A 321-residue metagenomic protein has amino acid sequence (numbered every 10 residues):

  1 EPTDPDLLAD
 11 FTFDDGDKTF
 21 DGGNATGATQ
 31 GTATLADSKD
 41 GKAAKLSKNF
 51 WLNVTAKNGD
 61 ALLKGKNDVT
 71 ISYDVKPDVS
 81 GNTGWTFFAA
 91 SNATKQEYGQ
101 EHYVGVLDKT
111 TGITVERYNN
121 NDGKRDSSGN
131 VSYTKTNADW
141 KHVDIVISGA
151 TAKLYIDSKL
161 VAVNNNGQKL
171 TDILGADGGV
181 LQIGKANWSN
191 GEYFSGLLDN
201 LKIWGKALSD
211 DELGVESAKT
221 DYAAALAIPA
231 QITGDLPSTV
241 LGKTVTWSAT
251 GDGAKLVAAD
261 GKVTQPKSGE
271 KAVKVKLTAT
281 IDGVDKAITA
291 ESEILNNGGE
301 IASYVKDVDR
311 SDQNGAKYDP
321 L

Functional and structural regions predicted by a protein language model:
D4-L8, D15-D17, N49-V115, T151-A152 (+2 more regions): Extracellular glycan-recognition modules
D10-L35, S311-L321: Short, tryptophan-glycine- and acidic/Ser/Thr-enriched carbohydrate-recognition patches
T34-W51: Short carbohydrate-recognition loop motifs
T114-H142: Short, aromatic/His-centered strand-loop micro-motif at the edge of beta-sheets
D139-K153: Localized edge beta-strand/strand-to-loop motifs within extracellular or lumenal beta-rich domains
N164-L197: Flexible glycan-contacting loops in extracellular carbohydrate-active proteins
V215-S248, D307-L321: Solvent-exposed, low-complexity, repeat-rich "mucin-like" stalks and linkers
L256-E270: Extracellular/luminal low-complexity segments enriched in Ser/Thr/Pro
